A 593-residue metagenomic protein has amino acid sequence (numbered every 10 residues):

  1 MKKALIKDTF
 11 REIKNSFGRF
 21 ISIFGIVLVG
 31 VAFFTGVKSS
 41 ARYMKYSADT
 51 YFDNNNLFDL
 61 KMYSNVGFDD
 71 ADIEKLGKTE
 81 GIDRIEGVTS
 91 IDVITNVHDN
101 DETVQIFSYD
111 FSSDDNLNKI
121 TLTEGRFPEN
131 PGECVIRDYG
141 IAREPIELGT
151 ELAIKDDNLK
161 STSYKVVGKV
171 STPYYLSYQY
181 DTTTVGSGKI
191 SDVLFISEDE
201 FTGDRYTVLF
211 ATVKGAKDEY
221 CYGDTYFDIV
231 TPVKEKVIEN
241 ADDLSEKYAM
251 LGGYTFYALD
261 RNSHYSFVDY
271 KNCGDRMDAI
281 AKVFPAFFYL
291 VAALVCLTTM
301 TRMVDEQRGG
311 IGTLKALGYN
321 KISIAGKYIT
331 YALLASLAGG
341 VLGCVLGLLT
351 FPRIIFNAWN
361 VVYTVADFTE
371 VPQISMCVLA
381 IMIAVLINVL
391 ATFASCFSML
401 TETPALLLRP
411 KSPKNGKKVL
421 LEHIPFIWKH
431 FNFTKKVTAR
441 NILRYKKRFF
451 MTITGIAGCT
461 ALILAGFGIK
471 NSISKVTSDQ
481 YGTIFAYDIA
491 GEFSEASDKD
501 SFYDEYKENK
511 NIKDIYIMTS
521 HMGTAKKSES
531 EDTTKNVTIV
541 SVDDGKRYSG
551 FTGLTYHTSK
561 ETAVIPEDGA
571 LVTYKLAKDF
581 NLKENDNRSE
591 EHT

Functional and structural regions predicted by a protein language model:
M1-A32, I329, L333, K417-G458: N-terminal Sec/SRP start-transfer signal
K2-A293, R302, K321, V361 (+5 more regions): Membrane transport/envelope proteins' first extracytoplasmic loop
K3, L400-V419: Short cytosolic juxtamembrane segments of multi-pass membrane proteins
D8, E12-G18, L294-L334: Interfacial "coupling" helices/loops that link adjacent transmembrane helices in transporter permeases
V29-G36, F288-C296, A338, L342-L346 (+3 more regions): Hydrophobic alpha-helical membrane-associated segments
M62, F433-P566, Y574: Juxtamembrane segments of multi-pass membrane proteins
I73-V88, G318, E505-H521: Short acidic amphipathic segments
A293, L297-R302, G309, L333-V365 (+1 more regions): Small-residue-rich transmembrane alpha-helices
